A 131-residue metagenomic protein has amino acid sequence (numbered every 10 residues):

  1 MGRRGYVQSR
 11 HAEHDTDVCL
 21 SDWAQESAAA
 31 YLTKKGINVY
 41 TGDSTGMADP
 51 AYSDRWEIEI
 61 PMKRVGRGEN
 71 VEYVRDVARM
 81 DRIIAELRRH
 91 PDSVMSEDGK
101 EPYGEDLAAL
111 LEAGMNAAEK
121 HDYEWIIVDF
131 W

Functional and structural regions predicted by a protein language model:
M1-W131: Acidic (Asp/Glu-rich) sequence patches and key acidic residues that form negatively charged surfaces used
